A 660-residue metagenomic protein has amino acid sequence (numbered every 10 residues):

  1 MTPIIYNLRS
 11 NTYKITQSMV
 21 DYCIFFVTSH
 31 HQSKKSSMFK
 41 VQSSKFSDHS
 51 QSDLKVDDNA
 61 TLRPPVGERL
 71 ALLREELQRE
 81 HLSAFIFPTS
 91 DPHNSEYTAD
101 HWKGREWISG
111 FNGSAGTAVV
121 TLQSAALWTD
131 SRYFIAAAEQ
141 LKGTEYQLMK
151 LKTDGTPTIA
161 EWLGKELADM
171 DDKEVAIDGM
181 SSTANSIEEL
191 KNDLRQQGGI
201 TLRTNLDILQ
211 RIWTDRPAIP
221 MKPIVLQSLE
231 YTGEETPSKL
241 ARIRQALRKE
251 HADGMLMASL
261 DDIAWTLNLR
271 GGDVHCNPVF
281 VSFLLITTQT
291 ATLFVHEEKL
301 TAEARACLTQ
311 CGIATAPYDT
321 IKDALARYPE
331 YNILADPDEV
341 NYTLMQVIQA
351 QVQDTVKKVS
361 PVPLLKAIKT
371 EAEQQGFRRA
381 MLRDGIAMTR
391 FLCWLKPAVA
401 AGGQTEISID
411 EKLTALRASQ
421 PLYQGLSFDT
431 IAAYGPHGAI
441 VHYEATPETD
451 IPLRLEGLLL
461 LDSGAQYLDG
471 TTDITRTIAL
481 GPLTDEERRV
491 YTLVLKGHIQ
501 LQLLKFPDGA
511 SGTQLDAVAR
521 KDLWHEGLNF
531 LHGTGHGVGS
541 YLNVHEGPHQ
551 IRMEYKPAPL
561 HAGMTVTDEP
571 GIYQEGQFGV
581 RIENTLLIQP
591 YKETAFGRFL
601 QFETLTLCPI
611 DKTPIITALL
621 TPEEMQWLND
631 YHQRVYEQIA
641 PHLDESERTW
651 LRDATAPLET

Functional and structural regions predicted by a protein language model:
M1, L8, Q17-D21, K34 (+4 more regions): Alpha-helical structural elements
P3-I15, V20-D21, S36-Q51: Short, basic, low-complexity termini and linkers enriched in Ser/Thr/Gly/Pro that act as targeting/leader peptides
L8, H30-H31, E68, G104: Short, intrinsically disordered low-complexity segments
Y22-C23, L483: Compositionally biased, intrinsically disordered low-complexity regions
C23-S37: Short, Lys/Arg-enriched N-terminal segments with co-localized hydrophobic residues within the first ~10-30 amino acids
F39, S43-T660: Active-site neighborhoods and metal-handling regions in enzymes and metal-associated proteins
